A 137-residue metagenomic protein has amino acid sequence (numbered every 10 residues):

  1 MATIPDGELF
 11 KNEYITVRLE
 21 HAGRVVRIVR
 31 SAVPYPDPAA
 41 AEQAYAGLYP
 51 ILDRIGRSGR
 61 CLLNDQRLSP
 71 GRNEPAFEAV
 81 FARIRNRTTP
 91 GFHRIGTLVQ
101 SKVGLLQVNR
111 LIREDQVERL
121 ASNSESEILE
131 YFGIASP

Functional and structural regions predicted by a protein language model:
M1-P137: Amphipathic, Lys/Arg-enriched alpha-helical "gate/interface" segment within cytosolic domains that mediates
